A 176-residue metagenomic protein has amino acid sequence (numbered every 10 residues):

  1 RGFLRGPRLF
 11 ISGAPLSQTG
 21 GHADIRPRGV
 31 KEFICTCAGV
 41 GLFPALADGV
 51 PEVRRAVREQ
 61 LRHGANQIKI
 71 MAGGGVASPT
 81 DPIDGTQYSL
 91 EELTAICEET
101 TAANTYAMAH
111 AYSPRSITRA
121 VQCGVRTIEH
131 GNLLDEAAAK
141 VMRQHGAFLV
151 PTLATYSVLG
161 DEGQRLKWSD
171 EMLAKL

Functional and structural regions predicted by a protein language model:
R1-R5, L42-K69, E98: Alpha-helical scaffold segments that flank or form the walls of functional sites
G2, G6, G13, G20-G21 (+4 more regions): Glycine-centered flexibility sites
G2-P27, F148-V150, Y156: Glycine-rich, aromatic-flanked loop segments that form ligand/cofactor-binding clefts across common enzyme folds
R8, G39-V40, T80, R126: Short, functionally important structural connectors and interaction interfaces within domains
S12, I34-R55, Y106-M108: Active-site mouth loops of central-metabolism enzymes
P15, G39-A45, E99-A102, K140: Short C-terminal domain-edge/linker segments immediately following a structured domain
L16-L42, L93-T94, E162-K167: N-terminal small/glycine-rich loop or linker at the start of catalytic domains across soluble metabolic enzymes
T19, I70-L176: Active-site core of metal-dependent hydrolases
